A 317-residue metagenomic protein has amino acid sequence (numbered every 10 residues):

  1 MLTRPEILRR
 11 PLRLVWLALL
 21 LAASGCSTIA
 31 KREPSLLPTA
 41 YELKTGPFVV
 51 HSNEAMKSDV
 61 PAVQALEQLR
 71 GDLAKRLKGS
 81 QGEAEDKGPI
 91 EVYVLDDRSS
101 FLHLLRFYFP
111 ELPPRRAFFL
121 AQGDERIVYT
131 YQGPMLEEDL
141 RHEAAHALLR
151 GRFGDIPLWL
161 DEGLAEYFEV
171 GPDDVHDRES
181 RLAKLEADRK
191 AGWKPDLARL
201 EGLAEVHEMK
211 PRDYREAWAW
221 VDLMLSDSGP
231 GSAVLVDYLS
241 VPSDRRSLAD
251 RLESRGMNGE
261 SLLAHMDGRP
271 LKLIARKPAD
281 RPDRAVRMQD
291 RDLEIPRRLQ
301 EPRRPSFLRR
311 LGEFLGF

Functional and structural regions predicted by a protein language model:
L2-V15: Bacterial N-terminal signal peptides that target proteins for export
A18-L21: Short, linear, compositionally biased motifs with a strong N-terminal bias
S24-G25: C-terminal motif of bacterial Sec signal peptides marking the signal peptidase cleavage site
K31-P157, L203, P211, D244-D250 (+1 more regions): Juxtacatalytic substrate-recognition/specificity segment
P110-Y131, R152-R303, F307: Acidic/His/Gly-enriched intrinsically disordered linker/tail segments that often contain short helix/coil "MoRF-like"
R304-F317: Short, Lys/Arg-rich, disordered C-terminal segments of secreted/exported proteins that correspond to mature bioactive
